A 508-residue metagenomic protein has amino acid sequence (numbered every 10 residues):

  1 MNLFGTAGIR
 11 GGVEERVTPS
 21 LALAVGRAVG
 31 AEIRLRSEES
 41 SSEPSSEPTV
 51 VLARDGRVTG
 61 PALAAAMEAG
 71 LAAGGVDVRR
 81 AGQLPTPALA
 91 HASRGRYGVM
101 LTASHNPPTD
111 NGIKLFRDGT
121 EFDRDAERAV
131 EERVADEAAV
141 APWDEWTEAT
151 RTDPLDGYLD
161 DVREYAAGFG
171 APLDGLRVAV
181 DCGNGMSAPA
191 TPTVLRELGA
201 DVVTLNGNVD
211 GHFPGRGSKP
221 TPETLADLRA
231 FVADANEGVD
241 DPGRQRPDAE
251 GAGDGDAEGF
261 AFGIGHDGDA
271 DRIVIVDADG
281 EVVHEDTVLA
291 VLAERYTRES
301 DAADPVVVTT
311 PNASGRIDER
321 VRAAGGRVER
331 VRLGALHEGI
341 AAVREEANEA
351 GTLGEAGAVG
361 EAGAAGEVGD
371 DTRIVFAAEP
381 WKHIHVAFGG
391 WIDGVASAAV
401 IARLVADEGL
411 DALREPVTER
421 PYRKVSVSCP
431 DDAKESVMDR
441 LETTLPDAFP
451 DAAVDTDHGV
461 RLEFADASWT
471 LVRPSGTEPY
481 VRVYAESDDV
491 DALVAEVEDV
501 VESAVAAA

Functional and structural regions predicted by a protein language model:
M1-M67, A73-G74, R96-Y97, T147-G175 (+1 more regions): An N-terminal, well-structured beta->alpha segment
R36-E47, A233-G259, R344-D371: Intrinsically disordered, low-complexity terminal tails and inter-domain linkers enriched for S/T/G/P/D/E
E47-D55, R177-A179, P305-P311, V375: Short glycine-rich phosphate-binding loop at a beta-alpha junction
V51-D110, T193-V194, L198-V276: N-terminal small/polar loop signature for handling phosphorylated ligands or for N-terminal nucleophile
T109-A230, G238-R246: Gly/Ser/Thr-enriched, mixed-charge loops and adjacent short helices that form phosphate/oxyanion-binding elements
R117-R124, E132, E237-G326: Replace "Mg2+/Mn2+-dependent" with "divalent metal-dependent
A303-Y484, V490-A508: Phosphate-binding and adjacent anionic-ligand microenvironments
